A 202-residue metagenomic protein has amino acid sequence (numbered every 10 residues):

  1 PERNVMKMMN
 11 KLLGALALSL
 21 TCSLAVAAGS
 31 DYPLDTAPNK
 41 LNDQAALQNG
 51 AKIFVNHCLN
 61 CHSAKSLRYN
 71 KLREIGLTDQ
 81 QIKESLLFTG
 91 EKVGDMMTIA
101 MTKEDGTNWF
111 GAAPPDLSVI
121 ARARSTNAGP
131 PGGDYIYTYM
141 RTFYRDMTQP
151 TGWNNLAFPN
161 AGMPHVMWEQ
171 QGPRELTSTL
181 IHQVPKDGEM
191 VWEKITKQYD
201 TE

Functional and structural regions predicted by a protein language model:
P1-V5: N-terminal amphipathic/basic-hydrophobic helices that include classical n-h-c signal peptides and signal-anchor
M6-L41: Post-cleavage N-terminal segment of exported redox proteins
A28-K52, S63-R73: Electrostatic cytochrome c docking/interface patches
A28-P38, D116-R122, I195: Short, contiguous pre-domain boundary segments
P38-N39, L67, I99, D105-F110 (+4 more regions): Perimembrane topogenic segments of multi-pass inner/organellar membrane proteins
K52-A64, A113-R122, Y135-R141: C-type cytochrome heme c attachment motif
L72-A123: Structured domain cores in non-transmembrane regions
R141-E202: Extracytoplasmic/lumenal ectodomains and periplasmic regions of secretory and membrane proteins
